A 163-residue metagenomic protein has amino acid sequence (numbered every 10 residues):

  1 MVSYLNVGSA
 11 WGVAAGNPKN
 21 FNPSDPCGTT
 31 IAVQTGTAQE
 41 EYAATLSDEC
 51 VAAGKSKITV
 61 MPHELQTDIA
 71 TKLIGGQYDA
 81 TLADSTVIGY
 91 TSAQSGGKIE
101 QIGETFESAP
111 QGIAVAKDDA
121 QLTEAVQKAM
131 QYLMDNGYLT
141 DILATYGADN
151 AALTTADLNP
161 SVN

Functional and structural regions predicted by a protein language model:
L5-A14, A93-Q131, D149-N163: Periplasmic-binding protein-like
V7, A14-A15, Q34-T37, L65-Q66 (+2 more regions): Beta->alpha turn/N-cap motifs
V13-I31: Flexible hinge/capping segments at coil-to-helix
P18-K19, I58-T71, E107-A109: Short helix-initiation/N-cap motifs at beta->coil->alpha
P26, L73-I74, I113, V126: Hydrophobic residues within well-ordered alpha-helices
Q39-A43, M130-Y146: Periplasmic-binding protein-like
Q39-P62, S92-A93: Ligand-binding cleft/hinge of the Venus flytrap
A44-L46, I74-E107: A ligand-binding cleft/hinge motif common to bilobed small-molecule-binding domains
